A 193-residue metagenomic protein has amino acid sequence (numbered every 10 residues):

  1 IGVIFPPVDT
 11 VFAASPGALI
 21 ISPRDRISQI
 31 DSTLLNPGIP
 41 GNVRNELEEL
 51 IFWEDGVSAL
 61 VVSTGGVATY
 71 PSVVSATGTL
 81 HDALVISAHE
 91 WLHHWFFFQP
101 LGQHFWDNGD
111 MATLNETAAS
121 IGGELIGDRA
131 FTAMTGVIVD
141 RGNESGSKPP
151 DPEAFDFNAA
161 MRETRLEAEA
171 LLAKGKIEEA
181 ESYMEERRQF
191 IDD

Functional and structural regions predicted by a protein language model:
I1-E144: Acidic/His-rich structured neighborhood in mature extracellular/periplasmic domains
G146-K148: A short alpha-helix capping/helix-coil boundary motif
P150-D193: Pan-zinc metallopeptidase signature
